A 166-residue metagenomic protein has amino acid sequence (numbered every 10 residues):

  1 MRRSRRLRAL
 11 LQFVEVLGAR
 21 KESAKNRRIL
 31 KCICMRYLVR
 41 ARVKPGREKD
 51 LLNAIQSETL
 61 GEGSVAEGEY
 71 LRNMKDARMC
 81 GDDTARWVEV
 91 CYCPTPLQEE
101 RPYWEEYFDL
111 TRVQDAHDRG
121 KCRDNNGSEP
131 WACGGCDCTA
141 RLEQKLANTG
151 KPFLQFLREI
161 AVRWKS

Functional and structural regions predicted by a protein language model:
Q12-A85, V90-W104, D124-S166: Short S/T/G/P-rich N-terminal loop/turn motif that feeds into the first structured element of a domain
E105-D109: Short, surface-exposed basic-aromatic patches at helix termini and helix-loop junctions that form
L110-N126: Conserved short beta-strand edge segments in small beta-sheet-based binding/regulatory domains
